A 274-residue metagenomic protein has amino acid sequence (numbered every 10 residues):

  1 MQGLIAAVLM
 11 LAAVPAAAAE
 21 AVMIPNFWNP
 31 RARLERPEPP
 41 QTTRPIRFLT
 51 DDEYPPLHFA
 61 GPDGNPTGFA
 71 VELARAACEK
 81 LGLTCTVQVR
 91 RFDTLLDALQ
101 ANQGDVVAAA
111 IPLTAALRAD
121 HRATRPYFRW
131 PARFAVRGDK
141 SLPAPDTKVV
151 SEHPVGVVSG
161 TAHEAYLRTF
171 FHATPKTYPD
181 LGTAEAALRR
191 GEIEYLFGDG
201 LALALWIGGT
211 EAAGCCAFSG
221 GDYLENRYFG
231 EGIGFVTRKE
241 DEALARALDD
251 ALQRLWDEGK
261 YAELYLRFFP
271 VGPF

Functional and structural regions predicted by a protein language model:
M1-T86, A262-F274: N-terminal hydrophobic or amphipathic helices and topogenic motifs
A19-P30, A162-Y178, A217-S219, D249-F274: Ligand-binding clefts/hinges and TM-proximal coupling segments of bilobed small-molecule sensing domains
M23-P30, V71, R75, E79 (+2 more regions): Acidic, polar ligand-binding/catalytic clefts
P45-R47, H153-P154, G234: Residues that mark the start of a beta-strand
L49-Y54, Q88-D93, N102-T114, G138 (+5 more regions): Beta->alpha turn/N-cap motifs
D52, F128-V136, A204, G208-Q253 (+1 more regions): Periplasmic-binding protein-like
D52-P55, G64-E79, I111-P112, R133-E185 (+2 more regions): Bilobed "Venus flytrap"/periplasmic-binding protein-like clamshell domains and structurally analogous long
A70-C78, F92-L96, Q100, G104 (+13 more regions): Extracytoplasmic/secreted envelope proteins and their assembly/folding machinery, especially bacterial periplasmic
